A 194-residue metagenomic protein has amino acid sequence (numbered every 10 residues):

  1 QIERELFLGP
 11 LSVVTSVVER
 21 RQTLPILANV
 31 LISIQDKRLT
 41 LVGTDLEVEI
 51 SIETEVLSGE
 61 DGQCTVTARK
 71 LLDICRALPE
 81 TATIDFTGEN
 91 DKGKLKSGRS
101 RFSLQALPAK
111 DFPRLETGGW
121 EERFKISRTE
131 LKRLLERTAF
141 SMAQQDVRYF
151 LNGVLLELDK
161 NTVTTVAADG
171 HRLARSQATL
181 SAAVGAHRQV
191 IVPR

Functional and structural regions predicted by a protein language model:
Q1-R194: Structural preference for solvent-exposed beta-strand-turn elements and adjacent flexible terminal/loop segments within
